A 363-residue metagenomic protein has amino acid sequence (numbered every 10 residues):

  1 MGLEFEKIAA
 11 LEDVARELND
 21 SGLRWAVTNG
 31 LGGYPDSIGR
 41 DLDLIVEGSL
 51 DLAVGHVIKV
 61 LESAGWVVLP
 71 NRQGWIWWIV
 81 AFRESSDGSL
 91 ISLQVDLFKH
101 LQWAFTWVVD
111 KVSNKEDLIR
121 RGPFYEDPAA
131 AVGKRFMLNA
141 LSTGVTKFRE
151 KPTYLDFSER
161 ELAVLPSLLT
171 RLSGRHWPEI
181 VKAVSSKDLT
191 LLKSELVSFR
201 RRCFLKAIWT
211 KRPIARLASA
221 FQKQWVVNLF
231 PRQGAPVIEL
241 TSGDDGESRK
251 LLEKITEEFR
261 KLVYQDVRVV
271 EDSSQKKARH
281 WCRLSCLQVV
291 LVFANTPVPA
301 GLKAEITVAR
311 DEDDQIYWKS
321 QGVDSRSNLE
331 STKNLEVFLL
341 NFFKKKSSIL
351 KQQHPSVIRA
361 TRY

Functional and structural regions predicted by a protein language model:
G2-R40, V46-P236: Conserved NTP-donor binding/palm subdomain of two-metal-ion nucleotidyltransferases/polymerases, i.e., the charged
L11-A15, I58, L252, T256 (+2 more regions): Short amphipathic alpha-helical segments and helix-helix/interface helices
N19-D20, R260, G301: Anion (oxyanion) recognition and catalysis
I238-I255: Glycine-rich phosphate-binding P-loop
T256-D266: Post-Walker A helix-loop "phosphate-sensing" segment adjacent to the P-loop in P-loop NTPases
V267-D311: Glycine-rich phosphate-binding loop used to anchor ATP phosphates in small-molecule kinases, encompassing both
N295-L335, L339: Replace "adjacent to P-loop NTPase cores in ATP/GTP-dependent enzymes" with "adjacent to NTP-binding cores
K333, F343, S347-R362: C-terminal accessory "lid"/substrate-recognition subdomains
